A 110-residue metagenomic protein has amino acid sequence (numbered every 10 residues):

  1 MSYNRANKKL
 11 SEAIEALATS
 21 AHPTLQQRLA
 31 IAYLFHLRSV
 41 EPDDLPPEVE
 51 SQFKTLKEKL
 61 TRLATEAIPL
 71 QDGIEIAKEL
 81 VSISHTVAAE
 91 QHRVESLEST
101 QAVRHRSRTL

Functional and structural regions predicted by a protein language model:
M1-E12, D44, E48, H92-L110: Terminal, compositionally biased segments
M1-L34: Short terminal alpha-helical segments
I14, A18-A21, L37, E41 (+2 more regions): A structural signal for well-ordered alpha-helices, especially hydrophobic packing surfaces of coiled-coils
L17, F35-S39, R104-L110: Eukaryote-specific, cytoplasm-facing alpha-helical/coiled-coil scaffolding segments in long proteins
A18-Q26, L45, T65-L70: Charged, low-complexity interaction regions
H36-Q52: Short, solvent-exposed, charged loop/turn and helix-capping segments that join or cap alpha-helices on peripheral
P47-L70: Long, amphipathic, charge-rich alpha-helical segments that form helical bundles/coiled-coils
E66-L110: Amphipathic alpha-helical binding modules
